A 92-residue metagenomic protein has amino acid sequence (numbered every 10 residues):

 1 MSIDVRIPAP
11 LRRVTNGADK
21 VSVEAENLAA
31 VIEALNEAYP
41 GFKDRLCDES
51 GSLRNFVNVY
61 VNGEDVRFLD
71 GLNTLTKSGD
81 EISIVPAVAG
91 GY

Functional and structural regions predicted by a protein language model:
M1-Y92: Ubiquitin-like/PB1-type beta-grasp interaction modules and other compact soluble beta-rich domains
